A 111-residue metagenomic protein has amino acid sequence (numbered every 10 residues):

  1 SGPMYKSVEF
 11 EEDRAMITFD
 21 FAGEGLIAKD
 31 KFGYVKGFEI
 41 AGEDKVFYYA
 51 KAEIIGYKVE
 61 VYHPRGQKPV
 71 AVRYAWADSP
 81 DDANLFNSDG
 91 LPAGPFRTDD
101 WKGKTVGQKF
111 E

Functional and structural regions predicted by a protein language model:
S1-K31: Surface beta-strand/loop "capping" patches
F21-E111: C-terminal beta-sandwich/jelly-roll accessory domains of carbohydrate-active enzymes
